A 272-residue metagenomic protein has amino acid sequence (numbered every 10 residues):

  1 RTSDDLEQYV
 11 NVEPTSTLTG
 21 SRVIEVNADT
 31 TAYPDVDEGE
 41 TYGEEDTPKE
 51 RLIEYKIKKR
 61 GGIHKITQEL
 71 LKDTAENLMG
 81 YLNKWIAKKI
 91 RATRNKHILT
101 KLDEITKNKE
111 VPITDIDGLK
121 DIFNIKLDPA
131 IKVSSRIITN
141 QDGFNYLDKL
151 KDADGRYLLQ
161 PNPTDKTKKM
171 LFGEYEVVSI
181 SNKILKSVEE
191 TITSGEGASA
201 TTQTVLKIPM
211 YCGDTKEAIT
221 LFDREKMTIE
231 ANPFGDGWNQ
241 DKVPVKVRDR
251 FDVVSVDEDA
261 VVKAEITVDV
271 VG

Functional and structural regions predicted by a protein language model:
R1-R60, K120: Assembly/oligomerization interface modules of large self-assembling protein complexes
T31-D35, D73-A75, Y146-K149, V254-V256: Short helix/loop capping segments that flank catalytic or ligand/cofactor-binding pockets
K59-V133, K263-G272: Alpha-helical scaffold segments that mediate packing/assembly in large oligomeric complexes
Q68-L70, D249-V253: Beta-strand elements of well-folded, non-transmembrane domains
T100, M227, R250-F251, D257-A260: Cell-envelope/extracellular anchoring and linker segments
E110-N239, V243, V247-D249, G272: Extended oligomerization regions of viral-like shell subunits
N239-V245, S255-E258, V262-T267: Low-complexity, Gly/Ser/Thr/Pro-rich intrinsically disordered linker/tail segments
